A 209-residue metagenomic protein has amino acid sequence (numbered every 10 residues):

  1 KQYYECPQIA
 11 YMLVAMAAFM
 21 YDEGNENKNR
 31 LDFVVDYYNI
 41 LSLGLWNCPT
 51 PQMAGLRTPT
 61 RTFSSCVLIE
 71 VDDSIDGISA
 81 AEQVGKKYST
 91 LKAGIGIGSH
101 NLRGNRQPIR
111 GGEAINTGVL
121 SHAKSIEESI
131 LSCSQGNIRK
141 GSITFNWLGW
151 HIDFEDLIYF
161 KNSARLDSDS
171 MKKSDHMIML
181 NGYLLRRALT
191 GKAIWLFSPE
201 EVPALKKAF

Functional and structural regions predicted by a protein language model:
K1-F209: Extended catalytic cores of very large enzyme megasubunits
